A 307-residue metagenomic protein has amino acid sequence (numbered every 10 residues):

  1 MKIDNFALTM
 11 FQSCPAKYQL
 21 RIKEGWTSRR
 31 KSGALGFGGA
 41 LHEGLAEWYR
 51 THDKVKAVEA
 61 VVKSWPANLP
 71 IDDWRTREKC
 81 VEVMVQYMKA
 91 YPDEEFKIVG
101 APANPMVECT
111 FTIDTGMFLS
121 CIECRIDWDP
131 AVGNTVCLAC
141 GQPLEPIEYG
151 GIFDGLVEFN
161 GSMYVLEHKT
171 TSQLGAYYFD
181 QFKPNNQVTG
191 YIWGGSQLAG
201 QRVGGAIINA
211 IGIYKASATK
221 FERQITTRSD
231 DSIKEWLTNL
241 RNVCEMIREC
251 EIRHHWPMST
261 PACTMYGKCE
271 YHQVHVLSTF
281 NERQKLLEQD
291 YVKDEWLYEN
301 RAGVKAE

Functional and structural regions predicted by a protein language model:
K2-I3, C80, I122-E123, P130-G133 (+2 more regions): Metal-dependent nuclease catalytic regions and adjoining charged, substrate-binding loops involved in nucleic-acid end
L8-T51, E108, M265-Y271: Nuclease catalytic cores
C14-L20, V157, S162-K169, R241-M246: Active-site-adjacent bridging/hinge elements
E24, K169-S172, A210-G212: A short beta-strand motif that forms part of the nucleic acid-binding face of small beta-barrel RNA-binding folds
G33, F37, T76, C80 (+1 more regions): Hydrophobic (often cysteine-bearing) scaffold residues that line and stabilize catalytic clefts of nucleotide/cofactor
A40-S120: A non-catalytic, helix-rich entry segment at domain boundaries
T112-M117, A139-V188, G195-S196: Non-catalytic protein-protein interaction segments used by genome-maintenance enzymes to assemble and couple activities
I122-D127, C140-P143: Short Cys/His-rich metal-coordination motifs, predominantly Zn2+-binding knuckles/fingers
